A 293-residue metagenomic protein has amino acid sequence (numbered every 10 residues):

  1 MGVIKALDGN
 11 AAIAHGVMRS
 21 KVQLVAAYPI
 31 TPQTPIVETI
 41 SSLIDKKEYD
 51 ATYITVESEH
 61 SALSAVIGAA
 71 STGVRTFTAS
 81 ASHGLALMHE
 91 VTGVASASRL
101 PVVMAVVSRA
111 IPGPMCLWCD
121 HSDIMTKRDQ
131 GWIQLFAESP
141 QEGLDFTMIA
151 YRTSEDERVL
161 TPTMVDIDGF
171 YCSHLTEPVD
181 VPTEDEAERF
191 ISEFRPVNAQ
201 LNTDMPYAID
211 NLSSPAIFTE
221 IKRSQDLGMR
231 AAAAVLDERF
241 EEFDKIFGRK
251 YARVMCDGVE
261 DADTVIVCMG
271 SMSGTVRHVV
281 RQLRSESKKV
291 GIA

Functional and structural regions predicted by a protein language model:
M1-T126, G131-W132, M148, D168: Thiamine diphosphate
S41-L43, G93-A95, H121, Y151-T153 (+2 more regions): Short, solvent-exposed amphipathic alpha-helical segments in soluble enzyme and RNA/protein-processing domains
G84, R109-A110, S139-Q141, F170-C172 (+1 more regions): Short, glycine-/Ser/Thr-/acidic-enriched flexible segments
M88, H174-T176, T275-R277: Short helix/loop capping segments that flank catalytic or ligand/cofactor-binding pockets
I133-F136, Q141-V181: Conserved anion/nucleotide-ligand pocket segment
T163-M255: Conformationally flexible catalytic loops at phosphate/diphosphate-handling active centers
D257-G291: Redox- and metal-dependent alpha/beta enzyme cores, enriched for Fe-S-associated oxidoreductases and cofactor-handling
